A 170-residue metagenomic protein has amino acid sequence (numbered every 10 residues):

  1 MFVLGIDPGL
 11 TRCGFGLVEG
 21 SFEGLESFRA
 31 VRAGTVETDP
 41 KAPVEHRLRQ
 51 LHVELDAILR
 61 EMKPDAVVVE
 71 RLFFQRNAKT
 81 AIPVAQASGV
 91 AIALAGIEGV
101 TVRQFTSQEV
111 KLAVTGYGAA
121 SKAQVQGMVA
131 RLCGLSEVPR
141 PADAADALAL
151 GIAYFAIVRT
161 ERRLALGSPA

Functional and structural regions predicted by a protein language model:
M1-A170: Phosphate- and other anionic-substrate recognition elements at nucleic-acid/protein interfaces
